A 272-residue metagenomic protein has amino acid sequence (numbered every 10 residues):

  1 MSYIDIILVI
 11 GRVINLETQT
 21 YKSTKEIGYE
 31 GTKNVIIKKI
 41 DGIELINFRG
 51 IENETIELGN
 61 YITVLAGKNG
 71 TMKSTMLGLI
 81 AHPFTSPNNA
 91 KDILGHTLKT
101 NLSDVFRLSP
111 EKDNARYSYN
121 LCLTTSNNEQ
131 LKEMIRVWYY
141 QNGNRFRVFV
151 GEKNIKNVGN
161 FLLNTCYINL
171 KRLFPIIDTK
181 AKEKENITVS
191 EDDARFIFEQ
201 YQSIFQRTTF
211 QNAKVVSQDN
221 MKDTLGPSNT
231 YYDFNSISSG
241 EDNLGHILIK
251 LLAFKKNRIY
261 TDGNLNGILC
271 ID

Functional and structural regions predicted by a protein language model:
S2-A181, I187-T188, D192-D193: P-loop NTPase switch/coupling surface
T18-N34, C166-N243, I249-I268: Extended helical coiled-coil dimerization/tether regions that scaffold and oligomerize large DNA-maintenance assemblies
